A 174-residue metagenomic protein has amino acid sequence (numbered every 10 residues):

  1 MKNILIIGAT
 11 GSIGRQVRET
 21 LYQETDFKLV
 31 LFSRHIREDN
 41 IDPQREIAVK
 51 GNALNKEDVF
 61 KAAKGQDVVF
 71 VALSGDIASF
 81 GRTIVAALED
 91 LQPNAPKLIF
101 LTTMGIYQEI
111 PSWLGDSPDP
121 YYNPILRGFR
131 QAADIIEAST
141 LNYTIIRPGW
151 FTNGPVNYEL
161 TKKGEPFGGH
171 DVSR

Functional and structural regions predicted by a protein language model:
K2-E24: N-terminal Rossmann NAD(P)H-binding glycine-rich loop of SDR-like oxidoreductase domains
N3, D67-V68, K97: Structural motif
T10, H35, M104: Residues in the short beta-alpha loop(s) of Rossmann-like NAD(P)-binding domains
D26-R34: Conserved glycine-rich Rossmann-like NAD(P)H-binding loop of the short-chain dehydrogenase/reductase
F32, V71, I146: The conserved SAM/SAH-binding core of class I Rossmann-like methyltransferase domains, concentrating on the hydrophobic
H35-L91: NAD(P)H-binding glycine-rich loop region in Rossmannoid oxidoreductase-like domains and their noncatalytic homologs
G75-T161: Glycine-/Pro-rich loop/turn segments that contact NAD(P) or position catalytic residues in Rossmann-like domains
F167-R174: Substrate-positioning beta->alpha
